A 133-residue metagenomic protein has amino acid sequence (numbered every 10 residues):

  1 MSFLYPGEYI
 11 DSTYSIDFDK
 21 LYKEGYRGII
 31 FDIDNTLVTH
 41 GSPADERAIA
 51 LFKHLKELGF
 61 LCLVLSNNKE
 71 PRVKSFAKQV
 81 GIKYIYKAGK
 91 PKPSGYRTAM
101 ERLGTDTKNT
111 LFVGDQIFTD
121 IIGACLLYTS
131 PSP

Functional and structural regions predicted by a protein language model:
M1-F31: Non-catalytic pre-domain segments flanking phosphatase-related domains
I29-F31, T36-A44, A48-A77: Substrate-recognition element of Asp-dependent hydrolases with the DxDx(T/V) motif
G59-L63, Y84, K108-T110: Short active-site oxyanion
Q79-G81, L127: Short, structured coil segments at secondary-structure junctions
K87-P93: Short, acidic/turn-prone active-site loops that include or flank metal/cofactor- and phosphate-binding residues
P93-I117: Conserved Lys-Pro-Asp/Glu-containing loop-to-beta segment of HAD-superfamily phosphomonoesterases, centered on
Q116-L127: Acidic, divalent-metal-coordinating active-site segment for phosphoryl/phosphodiester hydrolysis, typified by short
Y128-P133: Conserved small/polar residues in nucleotide/adenosyl-binding loops
